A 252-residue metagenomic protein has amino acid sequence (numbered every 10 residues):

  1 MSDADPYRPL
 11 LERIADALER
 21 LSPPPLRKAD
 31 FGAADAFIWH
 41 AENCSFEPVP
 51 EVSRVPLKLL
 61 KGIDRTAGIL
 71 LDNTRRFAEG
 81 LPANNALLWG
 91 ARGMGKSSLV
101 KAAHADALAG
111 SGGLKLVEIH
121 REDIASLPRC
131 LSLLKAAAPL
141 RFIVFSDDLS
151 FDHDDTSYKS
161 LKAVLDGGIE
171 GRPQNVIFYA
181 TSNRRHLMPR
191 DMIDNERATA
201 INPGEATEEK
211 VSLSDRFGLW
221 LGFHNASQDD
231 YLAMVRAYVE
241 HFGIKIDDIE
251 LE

Functional and structural regions predicted by a protein language model:
M1-W39, N43: Extended alpha-helical segments
D5-P6, S45-I69: Dynamic helix-loop-helix/coil hinge segments at AAA+ ATPase domain boundaries and subdomain interfaces
V49-E51, R75-A83: Phosphate-binding P-loop
R65-E79: Pre-Walker A adenine-sensing motif
G80-A102: Walker A/P-loop nucleotide-binding motif
D106-F142, L149-D154: AAA+/P-loop NTPase substrate/partner-engagement loops
L108, A136, H153-A200: Conserved catalytic/switch belt of AAA+ P-loop NTPases
A198-V211, G218-L232: Conserved AAA+ ATPase "SRH/arginine-finger" region at the nucleotide-binding site
